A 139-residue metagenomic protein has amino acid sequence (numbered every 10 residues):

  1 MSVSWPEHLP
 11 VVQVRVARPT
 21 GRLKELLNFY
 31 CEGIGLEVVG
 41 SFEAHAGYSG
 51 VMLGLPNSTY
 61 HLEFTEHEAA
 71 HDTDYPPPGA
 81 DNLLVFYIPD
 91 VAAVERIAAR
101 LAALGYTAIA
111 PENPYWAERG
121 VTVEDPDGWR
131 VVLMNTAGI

Functional and structural regions predicted by a protein language model:
M1-L9, R15, V39-S41, A98-I139: Vicinal oxygen chelate
S2, Y48-S49, A69-D74: A short, acidic/glycine-rich surface segment
V11-G21, V51-P56, T73-R100, R119-E124: Vicinal oxygen chelate
R18-Y60: Core segments of cupin and vicinal oxygen chelate
L27-N28, E95, V131: Alpha-helical elements of the RecA-like P-loop NTPase motor core of helicases
A46-Y48, D72, E118, G138: Generic structural signal for helix capping and beta-alpha/helix-loop junctions
N57-L62, D127-V131: Short, charged/polar, Gly/Pro-enriched secondary-structure boundary elements
T65-H71, N135-G138: Acetyl-CoA-dependent GNAT
